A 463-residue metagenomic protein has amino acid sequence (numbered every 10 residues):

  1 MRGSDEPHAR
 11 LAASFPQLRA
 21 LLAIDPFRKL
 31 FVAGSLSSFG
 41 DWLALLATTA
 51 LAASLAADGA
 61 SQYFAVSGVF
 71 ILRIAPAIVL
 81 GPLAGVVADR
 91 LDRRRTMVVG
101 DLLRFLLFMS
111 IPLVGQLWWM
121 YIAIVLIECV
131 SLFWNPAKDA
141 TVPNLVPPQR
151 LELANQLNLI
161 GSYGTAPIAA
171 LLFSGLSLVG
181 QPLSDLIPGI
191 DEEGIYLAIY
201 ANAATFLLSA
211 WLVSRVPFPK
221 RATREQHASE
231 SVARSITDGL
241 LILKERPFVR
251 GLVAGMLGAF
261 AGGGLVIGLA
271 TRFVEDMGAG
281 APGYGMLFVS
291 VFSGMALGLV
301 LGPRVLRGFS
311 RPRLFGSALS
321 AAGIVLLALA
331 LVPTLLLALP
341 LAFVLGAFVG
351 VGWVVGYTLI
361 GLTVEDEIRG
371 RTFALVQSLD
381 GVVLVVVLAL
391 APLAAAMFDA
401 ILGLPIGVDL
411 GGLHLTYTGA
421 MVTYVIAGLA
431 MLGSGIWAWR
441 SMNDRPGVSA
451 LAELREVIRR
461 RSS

Functional and structural regions predicted by a protein language model:
R2-R28, F218-A254, D276, V448 (+1 more regions): Juxtamembrane intracellular "pre-TM" segments in multi-pass secondary transporters
G3-D5, A65-L72, I78-P82, R90 (+9 more regions): C-terminal transmembrane bundle of multi-pass solute transporters/carriers
H8-A75, S177, L241-V291: Helix-loop boundary and gating motifs at the non-cytosolic
P26, L30, W42, Q62-V66 (+8 more regions): Residue-level signature of transmembrane alpha-helical entry/exit and packing/kink sites in multi-pass membrane
R28-L45, V69-A88, D92-L107, W119-G180 (+8 more regions): Substrate-agnostic recognition of the 12-TM MFS/MFS-like secondary transporter fold
S54-F64, L178-Y196, A400-T418: Short helix-coil transition/hinge motifs at the ends and kinks of transmembrane helices, capturing the brief
A56-D58, V114-Q116, S131, S177 (+8 more regions): Short helix-capping/hinge motifs at transmembrane helix termini and TM-loop junctions
A140, N144-L145, Q149, D191-I195 (+4 more regions): Helix-loop junctions on the cytosolic side of multi-pass membrane transporters, especially the intracellular loop
